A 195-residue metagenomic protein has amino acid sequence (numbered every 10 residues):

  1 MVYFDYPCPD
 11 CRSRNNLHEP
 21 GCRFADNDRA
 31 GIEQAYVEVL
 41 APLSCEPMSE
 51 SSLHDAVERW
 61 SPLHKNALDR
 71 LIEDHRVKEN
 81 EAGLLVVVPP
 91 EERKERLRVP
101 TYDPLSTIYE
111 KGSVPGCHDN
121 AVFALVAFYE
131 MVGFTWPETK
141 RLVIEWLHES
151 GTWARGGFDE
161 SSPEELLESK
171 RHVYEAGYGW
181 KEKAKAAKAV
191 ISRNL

Functional and structural regions predicted by a protein language model:
M1-D10, C22, A35-S44, H54-W60 (+2 more regions): Basic, alpha-helical nucleic-acid-binding regions used in initiation and control of genome expression
F4, N15-N16: Residue-level signal for mature regions of secreted extracellular proteins and peptides
N16-N27, G83-L84: Cysteine-rich micro-motifs
G31-V39, A124-L125: Pre-recognition alpha-helix immediately N-terminal to the DNA-recognition helix within helix-turn-helix or winged-helix
S49, C117-A121: Generic helix N-cap/helix-start motif at coil->alpha-helix transitions
E58-E73: Short amphipathic alpha-helical interaction segments
I72-G83: A short, conserved structural fragment
N120-V132: Short, hydrophobic/amphipathic alpha-helical patches that form generic packing surfaces within helical domains
